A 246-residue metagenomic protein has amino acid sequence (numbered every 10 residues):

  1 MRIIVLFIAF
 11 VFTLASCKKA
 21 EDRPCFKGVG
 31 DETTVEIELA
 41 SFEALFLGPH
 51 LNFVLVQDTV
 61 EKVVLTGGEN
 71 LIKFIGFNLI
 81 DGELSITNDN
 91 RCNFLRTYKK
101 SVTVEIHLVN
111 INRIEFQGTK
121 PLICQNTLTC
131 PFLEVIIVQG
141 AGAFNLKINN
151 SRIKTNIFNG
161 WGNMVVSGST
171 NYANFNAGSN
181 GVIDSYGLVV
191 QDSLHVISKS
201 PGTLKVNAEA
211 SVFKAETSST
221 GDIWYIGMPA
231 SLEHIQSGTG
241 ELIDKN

Functional and structural regions predicted by a protein language model:
M1-C17: Sec-dependent bacterial lipoprotein signal peptides
F7, C17-N70, D89-H107, L122-C124 (+1 more regions): Short acidic/polar N-terminal linker immediately downstream of export determinants
E43-L55, V104, N110-N246: Extended, compositionally simple hydrophobic/Ser/Thr-rich segments that build repetitive fibrous architectures
K62, D81-E83: A generic structural signal for beta-strand entry/edge sites
K73: Active-site-flanking structural segment that lines cofactor/substrate pockets
E83-D89: Short carbohydrate-recognition loop motifs
